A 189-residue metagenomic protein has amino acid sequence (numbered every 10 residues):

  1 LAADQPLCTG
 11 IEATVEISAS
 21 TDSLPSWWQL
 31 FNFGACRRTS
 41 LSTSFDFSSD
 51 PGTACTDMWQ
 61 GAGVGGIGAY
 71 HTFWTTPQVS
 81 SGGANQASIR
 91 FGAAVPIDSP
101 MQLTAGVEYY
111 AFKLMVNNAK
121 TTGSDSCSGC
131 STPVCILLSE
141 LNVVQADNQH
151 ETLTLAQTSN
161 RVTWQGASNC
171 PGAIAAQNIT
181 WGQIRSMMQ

Functional and structural regions predicted by a protein language model:
L1-Y70: Low-complexity, serine/threonine/proline/glycine-rich extracellular segments that form mucin-like
A2-P6, S88-T158: Ser/Thr/Pro-rich, low-complexity mucin-like regions that serve as glycosylated stalks/linkers or repetitive adhesive
T9, A35-R37, A54-T56, S126-I136 (+1 more regions): Sequence contexts marking disulfide-bonded cysteines in secreted/extracellular proteins
S44-G123: Structured beta-strand segments within beta-sheet-rich domains
D147-A175: Short beta-strand elements
I179-W181: Boundary detector for helix-to-coil junctions that initiate low-complexity/charged tails
M188-Q189: Short, solvent-exposed mixed-charge patches
